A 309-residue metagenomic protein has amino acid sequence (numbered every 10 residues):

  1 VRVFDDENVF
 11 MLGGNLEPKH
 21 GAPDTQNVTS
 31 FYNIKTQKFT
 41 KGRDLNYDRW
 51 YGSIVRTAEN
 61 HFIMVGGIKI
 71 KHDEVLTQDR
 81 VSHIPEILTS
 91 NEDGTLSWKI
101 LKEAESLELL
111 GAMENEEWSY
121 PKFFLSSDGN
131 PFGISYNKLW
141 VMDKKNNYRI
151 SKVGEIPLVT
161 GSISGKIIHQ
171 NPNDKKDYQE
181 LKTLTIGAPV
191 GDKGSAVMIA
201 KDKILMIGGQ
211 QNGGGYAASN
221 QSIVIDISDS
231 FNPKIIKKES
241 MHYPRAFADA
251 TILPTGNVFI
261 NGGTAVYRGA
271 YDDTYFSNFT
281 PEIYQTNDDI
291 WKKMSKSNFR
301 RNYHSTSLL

Functional and structural regions predicted by a protein language model:
V1-L309: Kelch-like beta-propeller repeat domains
